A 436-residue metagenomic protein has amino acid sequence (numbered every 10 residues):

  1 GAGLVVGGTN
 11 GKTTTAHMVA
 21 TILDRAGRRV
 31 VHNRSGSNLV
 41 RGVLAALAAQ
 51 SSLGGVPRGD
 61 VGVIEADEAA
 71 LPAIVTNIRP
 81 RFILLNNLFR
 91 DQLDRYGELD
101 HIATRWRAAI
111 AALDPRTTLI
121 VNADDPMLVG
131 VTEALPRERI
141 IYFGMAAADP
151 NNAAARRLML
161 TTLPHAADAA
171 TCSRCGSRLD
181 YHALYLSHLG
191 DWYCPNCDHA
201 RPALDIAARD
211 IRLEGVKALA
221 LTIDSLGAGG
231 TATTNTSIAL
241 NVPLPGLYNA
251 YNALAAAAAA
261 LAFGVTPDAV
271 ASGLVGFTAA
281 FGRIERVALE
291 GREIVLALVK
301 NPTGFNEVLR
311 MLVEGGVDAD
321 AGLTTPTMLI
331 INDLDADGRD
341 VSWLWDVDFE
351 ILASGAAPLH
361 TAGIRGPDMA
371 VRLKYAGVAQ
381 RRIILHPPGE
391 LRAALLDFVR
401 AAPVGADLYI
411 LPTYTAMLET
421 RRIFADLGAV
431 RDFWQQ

Functional and structural regions predicted by a protein language model:
G1-R174: Phosphate-binding loop of NTP-binding sites
A16, G42, A73-I74, D94-R95 (+8 more regions): Short glycine-/acidic-enriched loop or helix-start segments at secondary-structure transitions that form or flank
V19, L23, V43-L47, A253-F263 (+2 more regions): Buried hydrophobic packing segments
G54-R58, L113-R116, E133-I141, A147-T162 (+5 more regions): Intrinsically disordered, low-complexity coil segments
E65, N86, I120, N252 (+3 more regions): Residue-level signal for inorganic ion chemistry
E138-P302: Adenine nucleotide phosphate-binding catalytic loops in nucleotide-utilizing enzymes
A169-C172, G176-L179, L186-R201, A258-P267 (+1 more regions): ATP-dependent carboxylate-amine ligase
